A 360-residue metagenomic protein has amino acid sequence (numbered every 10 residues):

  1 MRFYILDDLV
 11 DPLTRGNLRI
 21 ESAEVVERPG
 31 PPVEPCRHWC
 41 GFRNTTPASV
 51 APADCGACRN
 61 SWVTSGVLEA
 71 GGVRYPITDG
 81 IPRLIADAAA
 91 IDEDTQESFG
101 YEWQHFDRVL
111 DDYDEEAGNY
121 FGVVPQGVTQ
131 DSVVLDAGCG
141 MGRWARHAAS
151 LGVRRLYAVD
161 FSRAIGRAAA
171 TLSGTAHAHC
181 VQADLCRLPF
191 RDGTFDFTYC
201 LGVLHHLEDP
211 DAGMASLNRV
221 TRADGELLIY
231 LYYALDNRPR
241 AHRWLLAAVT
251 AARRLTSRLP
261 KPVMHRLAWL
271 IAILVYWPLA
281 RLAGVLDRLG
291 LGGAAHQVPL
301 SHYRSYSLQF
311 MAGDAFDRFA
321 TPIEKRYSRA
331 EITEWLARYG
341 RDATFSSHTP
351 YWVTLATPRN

Functional and structural regions predicted by a protein language model:
M1-P189, I323-R326, E331, S347-N360: Conserved N-terminal segment of class I S-adenosyl-L-methionine
T198-Y199: Hydrophobic beta-strand segment of the Class I
V203: Hydrophobic adenine-recognition pocket in adenosine-nucleotide-binding enzymes
D211-A223: A short glycine-rich, Lys/Arg-flanked "PGG" loop and its adjoining helix->strand segment in the class I
E226-R258, R266-L267: Conserved class I S-adenosyl-L-methionine
V249-S328: C-terminal alpha-helical "lid/dimerization" subdomain adjacent to the S-adenosyl-L-methionine
H302-N360: C-terminal lobe and adjacent flexible extensions of AdoMet/dcAdoMet transferase-like proteins
